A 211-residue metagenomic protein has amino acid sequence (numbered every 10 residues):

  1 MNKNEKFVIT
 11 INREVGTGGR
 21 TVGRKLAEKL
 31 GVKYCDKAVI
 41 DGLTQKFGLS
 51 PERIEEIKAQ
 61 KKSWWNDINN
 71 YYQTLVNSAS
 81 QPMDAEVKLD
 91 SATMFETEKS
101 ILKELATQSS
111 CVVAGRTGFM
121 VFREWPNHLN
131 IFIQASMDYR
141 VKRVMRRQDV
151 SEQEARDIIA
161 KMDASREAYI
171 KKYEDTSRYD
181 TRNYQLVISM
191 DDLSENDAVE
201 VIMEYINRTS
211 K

Functional and structural regions predicted by a protein language model:
E5-N12, S109: Pre-Walker A (Motif I) flank of P-loop NTPase domains
I11-R24: Glycine-rich phosphate-binding P-loop
K33-T44: Short beta-strand-centered segment that lines the nucleotide-binding/catalytic pocket of NTP-utilizing
T44-S110: ATP-dependent small-molecule kinase phosphotransfer cores that center on conserved nucleotide phosphate-binding segments
K62-N70, T74-N77, S151-E195: Small-molecule kinase domains that catalyze NTP-dependent phosphoryl transfer to phosphate-bearing small molecules
L105, G118-E124, R143: RNA pseudouridine synthases
E124-R147, E152-M162: Conserved phosphate-donor/acceptor-positioning beta-strand/loop module used by diverse small-molecule
